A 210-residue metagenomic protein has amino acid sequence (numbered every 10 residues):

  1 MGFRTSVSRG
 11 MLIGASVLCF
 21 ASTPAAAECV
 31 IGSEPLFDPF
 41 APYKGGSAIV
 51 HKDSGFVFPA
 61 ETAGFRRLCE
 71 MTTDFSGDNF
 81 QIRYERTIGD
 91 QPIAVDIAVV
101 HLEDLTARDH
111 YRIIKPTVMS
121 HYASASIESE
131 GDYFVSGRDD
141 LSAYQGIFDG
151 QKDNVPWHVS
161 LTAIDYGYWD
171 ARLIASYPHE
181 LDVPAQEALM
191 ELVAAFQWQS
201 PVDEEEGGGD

Functional and structural regions predicted by a protein language model:
G2-G14: Bacterial N-terminal signal peptides that target proteins for export
F20-P24: N-terminal signal peptide c-region/cleavage motif recognized by signal peptidases
E28-R83: N-terminal "mature-domain start" segment
G77-Q81, P92-A94, D153-L161: Short, surface-exposed coil-to-beta transition loops
F80-I113: A short acidic-to-branched-hydrophobic micro-motif
L102-F134: Long, charged/polar, surface-exposed segments that mediate recognition or autoinhibition
A123-T162: Signature of long, low-cysteine stretches enriched in small and polar/charged residues
R172-D210: Surface-exposed amphipathic alpha-helical segments
